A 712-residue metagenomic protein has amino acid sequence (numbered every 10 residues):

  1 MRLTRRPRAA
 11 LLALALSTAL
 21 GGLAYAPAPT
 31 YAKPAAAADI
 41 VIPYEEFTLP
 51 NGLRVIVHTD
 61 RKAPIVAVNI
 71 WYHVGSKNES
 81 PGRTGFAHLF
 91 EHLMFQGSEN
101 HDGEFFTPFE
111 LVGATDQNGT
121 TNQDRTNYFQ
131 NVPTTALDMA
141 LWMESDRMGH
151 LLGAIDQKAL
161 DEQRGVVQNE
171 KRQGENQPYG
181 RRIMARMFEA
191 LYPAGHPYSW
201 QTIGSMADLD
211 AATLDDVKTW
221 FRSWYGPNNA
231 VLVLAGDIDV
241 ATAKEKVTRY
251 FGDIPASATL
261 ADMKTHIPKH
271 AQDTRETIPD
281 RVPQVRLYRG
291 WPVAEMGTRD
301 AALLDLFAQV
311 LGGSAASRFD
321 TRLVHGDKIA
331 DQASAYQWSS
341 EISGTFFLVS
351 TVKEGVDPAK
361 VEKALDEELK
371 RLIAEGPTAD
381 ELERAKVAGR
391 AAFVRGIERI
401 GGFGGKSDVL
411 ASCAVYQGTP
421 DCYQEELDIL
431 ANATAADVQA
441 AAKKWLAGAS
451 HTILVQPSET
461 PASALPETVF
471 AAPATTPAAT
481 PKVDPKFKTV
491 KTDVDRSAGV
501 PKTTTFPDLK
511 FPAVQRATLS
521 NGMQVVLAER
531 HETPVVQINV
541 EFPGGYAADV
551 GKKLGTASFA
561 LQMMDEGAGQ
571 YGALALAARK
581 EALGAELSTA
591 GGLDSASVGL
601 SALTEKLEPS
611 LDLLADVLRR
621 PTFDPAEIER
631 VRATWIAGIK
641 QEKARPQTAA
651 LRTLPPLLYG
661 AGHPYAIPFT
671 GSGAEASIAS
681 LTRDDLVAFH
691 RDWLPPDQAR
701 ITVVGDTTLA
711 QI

Functional and structural regions predicted by a protein language model:
R2-L14: Bacterial N-terminal signal peptides that target proteins for export
L11-A24: Bacterial N-terminal signal peptides
G21-I56, D239-P279, G290, T321 (+6 more regions): Proteolytic maturation boundary segments
Y31-E46, F188-A230, D262-H266, E295 (+6 more regions): Histidine-acidic residue clusters that define the catalytic metal-binding segment of zinc metallopeptidase domains
H58, A63-P81, G85-L89, G103-H150 (+12 more regions): M16 family metallopeptidases and their MPP-like homologs
L93-N100, E104: Metal-associated gating/positioning segment near the N- to mid-region
Q96-G97, G149-K158, G174, A374-T378 (+1 more regions): Short, polar/flexible loop-turn hinges at active-site or ligand-entry regions and domain interfaces
Q157, R164, K218-Y250, S450 (+3 more regions): Non-catalytic, conformational "gating/processing" segments within enzyme and secreted inhibitor domains
